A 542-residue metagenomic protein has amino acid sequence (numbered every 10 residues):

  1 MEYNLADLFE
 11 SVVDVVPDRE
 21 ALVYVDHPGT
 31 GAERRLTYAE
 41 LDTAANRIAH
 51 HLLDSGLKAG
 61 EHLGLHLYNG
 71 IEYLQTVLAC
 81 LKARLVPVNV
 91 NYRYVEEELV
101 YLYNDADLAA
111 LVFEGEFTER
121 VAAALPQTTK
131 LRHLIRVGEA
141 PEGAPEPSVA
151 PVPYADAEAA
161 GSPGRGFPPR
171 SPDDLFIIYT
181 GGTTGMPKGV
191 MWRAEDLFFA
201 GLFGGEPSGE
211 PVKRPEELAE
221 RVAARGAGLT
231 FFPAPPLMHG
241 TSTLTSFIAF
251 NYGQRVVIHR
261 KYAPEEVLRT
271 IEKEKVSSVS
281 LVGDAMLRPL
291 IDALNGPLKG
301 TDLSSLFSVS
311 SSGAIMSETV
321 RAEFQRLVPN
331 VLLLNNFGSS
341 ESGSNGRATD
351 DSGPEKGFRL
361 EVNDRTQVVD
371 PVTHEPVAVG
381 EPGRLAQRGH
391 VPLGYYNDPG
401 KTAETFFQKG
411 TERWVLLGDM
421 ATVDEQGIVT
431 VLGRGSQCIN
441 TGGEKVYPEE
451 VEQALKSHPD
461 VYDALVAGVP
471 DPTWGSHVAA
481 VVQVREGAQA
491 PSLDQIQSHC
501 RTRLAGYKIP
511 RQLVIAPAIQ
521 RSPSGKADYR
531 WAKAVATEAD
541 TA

Functional and structural regions predicted by a protein language model:
M1-Y3, A144-D174: Flexible, low-complexity linker/hinge segments
P17-E20, G161-Y179, G185-M186, R221-F231: Conserved pre-ATP/AMP-binding loop-to-beta segment of ANL
L22-G70, L74, L78, V95-V100 (+1 more regions): Conserved AMP-binding/adenylate-forming core of the ANL superfamily
R35-A39, L175-P211: Conserved AMP-binding A3 loop
D54-S55, K82-A159: Structural core segment of the AMP-binding/adenylate-forming
Y94, V100-Y103, L111-F113, V279 (+9 more regions): AMP-binding/adenylate-forming catalytic core of the ANL superfamily
A155, N251-Y252, V276-L281, I291-K356 (+3 more regions): Gly/Ser/Thr-rich phosphate-binding loop
F199-A234, M238-S280, A293: Conserved AMP-binding/adenylation subdomain of ANL enzymes
